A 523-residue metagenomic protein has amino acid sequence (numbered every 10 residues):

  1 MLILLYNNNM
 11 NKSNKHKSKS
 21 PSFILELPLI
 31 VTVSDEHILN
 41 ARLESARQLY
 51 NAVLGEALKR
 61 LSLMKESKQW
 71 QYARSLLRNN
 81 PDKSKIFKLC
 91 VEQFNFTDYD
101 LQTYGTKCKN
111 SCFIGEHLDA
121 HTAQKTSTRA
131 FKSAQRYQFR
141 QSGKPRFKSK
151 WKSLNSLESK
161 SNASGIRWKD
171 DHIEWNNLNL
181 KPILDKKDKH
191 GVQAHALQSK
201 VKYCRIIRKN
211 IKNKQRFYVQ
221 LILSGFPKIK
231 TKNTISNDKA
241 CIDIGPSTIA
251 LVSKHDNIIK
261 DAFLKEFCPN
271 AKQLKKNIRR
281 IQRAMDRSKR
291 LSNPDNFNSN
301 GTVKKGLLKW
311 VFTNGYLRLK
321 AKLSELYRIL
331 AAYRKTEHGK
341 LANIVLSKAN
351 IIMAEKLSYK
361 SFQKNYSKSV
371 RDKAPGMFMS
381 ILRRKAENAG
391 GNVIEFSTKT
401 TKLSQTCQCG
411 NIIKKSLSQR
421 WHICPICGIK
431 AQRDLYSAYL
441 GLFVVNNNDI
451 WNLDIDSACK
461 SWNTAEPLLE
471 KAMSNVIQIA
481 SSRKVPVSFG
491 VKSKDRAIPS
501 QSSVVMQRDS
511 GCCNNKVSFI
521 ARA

Functional and structural regions predicted by a protein language model:
L2-Q124, R522: Gly/serine-rich nucleotide phosphate-binding loop at the start of the catalytic core of nucleotide/ADP-ribose-handling
K15, F217-A523: Positively charged, helix-rich recognition surfaces that bind polyanionic ligands
P21, K212-Q215: Short flexible coil/turn linkers enriched for glycine and charged/polar residues that connect secondary-structure
F23-L29, L180-K186, K260-K265: Generic detection of short hydrophobic beta-strand segments and adjacent strand-loop junctions
H37-N40, E44-R47, N51, H121-T128 (+5 more regions): Non-catalytic, well-ordered alpha-helical scaffold segments
Y50-L61, A134-Q141, T248, K289 (+1 more regions): A generic secondary-structure signal for well-formed alpha-helical elements
V53, K125-Y137, L435-V445: Stable alpha-helical structural segments in soluble proteins, enriched in small hydrophobic residues
R78-K212, D372: Acidic carboxylate diad motif detector
